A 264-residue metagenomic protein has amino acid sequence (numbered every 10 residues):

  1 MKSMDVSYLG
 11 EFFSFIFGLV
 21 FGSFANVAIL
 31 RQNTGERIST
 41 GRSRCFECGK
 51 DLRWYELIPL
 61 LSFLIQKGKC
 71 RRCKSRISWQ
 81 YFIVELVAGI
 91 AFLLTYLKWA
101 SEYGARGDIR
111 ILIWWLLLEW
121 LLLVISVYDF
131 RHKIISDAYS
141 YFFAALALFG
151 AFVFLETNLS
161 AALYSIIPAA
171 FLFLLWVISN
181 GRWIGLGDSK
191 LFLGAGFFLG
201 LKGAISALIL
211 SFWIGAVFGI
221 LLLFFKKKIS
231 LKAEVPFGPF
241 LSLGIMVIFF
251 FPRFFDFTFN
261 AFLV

Functional and structural regions predicted by a protein language model:
K2-V20, F92, L97, L148-F154 (+1 more regions): Hydrophobic alpha-helical transmembrane segments
S14, W114-V217, D256-V264: Functional transmembrane core segments of multi-pass inner-membrane proteins
G22, D188, P236: Short, conserved phosphate/pyrophosphate- and ester-handling motifs at nucleotide-, phospho-/glycolipid
A25, I29, A91, T95-W99 (+8 more regions): Alpha-helical membrane-inserting segments
A25-Q80, F237: Membrane-proximal soluble regions of multi-pass membrane proteins
R31-S39, L97-S101, F130, L155-E156 (+5 more regions): Transmembrane helix-loop junctions in multipass membrane proteins, especially transporters and channels
Q66-K67, R71-F142: Long, charge-rich boundary regions
I220-M246: Interfacial loop-to-transmembrane junctions
